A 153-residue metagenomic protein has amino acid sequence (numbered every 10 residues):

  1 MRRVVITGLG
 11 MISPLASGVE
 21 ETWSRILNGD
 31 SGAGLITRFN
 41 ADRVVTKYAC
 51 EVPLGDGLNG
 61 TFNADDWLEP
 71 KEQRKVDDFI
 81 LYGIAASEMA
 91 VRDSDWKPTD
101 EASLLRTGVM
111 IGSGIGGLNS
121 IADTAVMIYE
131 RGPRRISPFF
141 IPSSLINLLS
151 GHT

Functional and structural regions predicted by a protein language model:
M1-I115, S120-H152: Conserved "HGTGT" condensation-loop signature of ketosynthase/thiolase-family condensing enzymes that catalyze
